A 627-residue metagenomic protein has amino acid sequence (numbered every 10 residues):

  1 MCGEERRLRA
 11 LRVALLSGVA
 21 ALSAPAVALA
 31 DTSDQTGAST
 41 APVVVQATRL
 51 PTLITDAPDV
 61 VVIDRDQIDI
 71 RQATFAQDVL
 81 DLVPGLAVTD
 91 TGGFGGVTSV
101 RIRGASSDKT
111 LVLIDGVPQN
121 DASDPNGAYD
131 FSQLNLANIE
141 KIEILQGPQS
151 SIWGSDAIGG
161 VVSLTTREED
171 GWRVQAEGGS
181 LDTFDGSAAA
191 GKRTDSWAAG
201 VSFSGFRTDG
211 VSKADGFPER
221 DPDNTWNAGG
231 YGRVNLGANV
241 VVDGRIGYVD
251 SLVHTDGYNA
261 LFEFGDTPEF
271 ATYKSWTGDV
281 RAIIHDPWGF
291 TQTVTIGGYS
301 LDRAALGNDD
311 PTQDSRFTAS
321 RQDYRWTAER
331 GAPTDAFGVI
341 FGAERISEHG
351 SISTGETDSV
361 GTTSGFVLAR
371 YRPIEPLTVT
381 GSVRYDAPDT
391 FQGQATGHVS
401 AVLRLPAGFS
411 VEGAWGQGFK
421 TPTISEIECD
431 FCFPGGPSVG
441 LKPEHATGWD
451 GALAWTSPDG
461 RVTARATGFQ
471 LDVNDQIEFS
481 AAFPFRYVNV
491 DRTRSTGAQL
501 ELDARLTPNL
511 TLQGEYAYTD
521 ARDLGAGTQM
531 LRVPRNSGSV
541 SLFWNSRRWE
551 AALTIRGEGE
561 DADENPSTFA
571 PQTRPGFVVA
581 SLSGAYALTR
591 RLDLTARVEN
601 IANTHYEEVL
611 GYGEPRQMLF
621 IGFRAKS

Functional and structural regions predicted by a protein language model:
T40-R71, S99: N-terminal periplasmic "start-of-domain" segments of outer-membrane beta-barrel proteins
Q77, D81-P118: Extracytoplasmic beta-strand/coil segments of soluble accessory domains associated with Gram-negative outer-membrane
P118-Q146: Short acidic/polar hinge/loop motifs at secondary-structure boundaries that mediate gating or recognition
S150-S151, D156, S163, G171-R173 (+2 more regions): Periplasmic-side early beta-strands and strand-to-turn transitions of outer-membrane beta-barrels
N235-D250, T272-P406, V462-F469, R505 (+1 more regions): Face-selective signature of the C-terminal outer-membrane beta-barrel domain
A260-H285, F317-Q322, D389, R404 (+5 more regions): Outer-membrane beta-barrel signature, preferentially recognizing the C-terminal barrel domain of Gram-negative
R372-P376, Q470-D472, N489-N565, A587-R597 (+1 more regions): Gram-negative outer-membrane beta-barrel transporters
F479, G557-P566, V578, L582-S627: C-terminal beta-signal and adjacent terminal beta-strands/loops of Gram-negative outer-membrane beta-barrel proteins
